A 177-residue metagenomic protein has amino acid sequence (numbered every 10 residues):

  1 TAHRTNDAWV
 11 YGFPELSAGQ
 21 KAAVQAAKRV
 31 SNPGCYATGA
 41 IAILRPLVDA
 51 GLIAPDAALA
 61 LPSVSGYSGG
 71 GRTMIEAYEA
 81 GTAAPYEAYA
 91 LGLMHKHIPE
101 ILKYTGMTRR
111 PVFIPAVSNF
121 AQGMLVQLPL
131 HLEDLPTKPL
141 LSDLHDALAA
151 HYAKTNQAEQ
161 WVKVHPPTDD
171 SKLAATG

Functional and structural regions predicted by a protein language model:
T1-A84, A88-L91: N-terminal Rossmann-like NAD(P) cofactor-binding subdomain of oxidoreductases, focused on the glycine-rich
A57-S63, Y67-G177: C-terminal substrate-binding/catalytic lobe of Rossmann-fold NAD(P)-dependent oxidoreductases
